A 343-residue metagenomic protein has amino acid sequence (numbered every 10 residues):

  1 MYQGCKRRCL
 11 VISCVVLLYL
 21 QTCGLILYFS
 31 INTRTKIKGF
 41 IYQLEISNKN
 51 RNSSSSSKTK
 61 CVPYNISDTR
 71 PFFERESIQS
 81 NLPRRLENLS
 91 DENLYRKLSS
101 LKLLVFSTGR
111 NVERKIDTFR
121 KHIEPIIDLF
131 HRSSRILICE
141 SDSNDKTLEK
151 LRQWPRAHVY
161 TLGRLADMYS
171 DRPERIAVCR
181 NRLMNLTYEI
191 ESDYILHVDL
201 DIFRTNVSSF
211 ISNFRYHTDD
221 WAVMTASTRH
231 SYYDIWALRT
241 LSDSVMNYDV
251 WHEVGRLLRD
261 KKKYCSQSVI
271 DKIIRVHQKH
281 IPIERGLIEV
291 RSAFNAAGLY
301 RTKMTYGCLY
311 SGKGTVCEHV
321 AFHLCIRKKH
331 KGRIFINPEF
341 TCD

Functional and structural regions predicted by a protein language model:
M1-I46: N-terminal signal-anchor transmembrane helix specifying type II single-pass membrane topology of secretory-pathway
Y19, Y64-S67, F72, I273-D343: C-terminal catalytic/acceptor-binding lobe
R85-D91, V112-I127: Short, well-formed alpha-helical segments that are part of the catalytic scaffolds of diverse glycosyltransferases
L104-K115, F119, C139, T228-R229: A conserved hydrophobic helix/loop-capping motif in glycosyltransferases and polysaccharide synthases
R110-E113, I138-E149, R164, L200: A conserved acidic beta->alpha catalytic loop
K146-L148, R152-S192: Active-site-proximal specificity loops/subdomain of glycosyltransferases
E191-F203: Short beta-strand-to-loop acidic/aromatic patch adjacent to the donor-nucleotide binding site
I202-L299, Y306-L309: Conserved catalytic core of nucleotide-sugar-dependent glycosyltransferases
